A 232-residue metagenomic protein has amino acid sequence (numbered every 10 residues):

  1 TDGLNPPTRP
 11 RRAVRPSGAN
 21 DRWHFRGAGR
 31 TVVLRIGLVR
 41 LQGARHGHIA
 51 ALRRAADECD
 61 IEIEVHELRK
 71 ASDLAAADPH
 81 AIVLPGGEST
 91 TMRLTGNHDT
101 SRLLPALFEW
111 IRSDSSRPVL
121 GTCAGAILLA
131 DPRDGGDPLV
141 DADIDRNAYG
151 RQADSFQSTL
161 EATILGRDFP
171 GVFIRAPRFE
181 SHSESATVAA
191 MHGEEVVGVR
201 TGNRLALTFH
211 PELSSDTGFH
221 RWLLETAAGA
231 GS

Functional and structural regions predicted by a protein language model:
L4-H98, T217-R221, E225-S232: N-terminal beta1-alpha1 cap of cysteine-dependent amidohydrolase-like domains
L34, I61-I63, R117, G135 (+3 more regions): A structural micro-motif
R45, S89-T91, A126-L128, E180 (+1 more regions): Glycine-rich nucleotide phosphate-binding loop and flanking beta-alpha elements of Rossmann-like dinucleotide-binding
L74-A76, R112-D114, L120, T163-G166 (+2 more regions): Solvent-exposed alpha-helices and their adjacent loops that cap or buttress functional pockets in soluble metabolic
A81-P85, L120, F173, A206-T208: Structural motif
S89-E161: Cysteine-nucleophile active-site neighborhood
D134-E195: Pocket-forming structural segment of enzyme catalytic cores
D168, R178-S232: C-terminal and late-domain segments of enzyme folds
